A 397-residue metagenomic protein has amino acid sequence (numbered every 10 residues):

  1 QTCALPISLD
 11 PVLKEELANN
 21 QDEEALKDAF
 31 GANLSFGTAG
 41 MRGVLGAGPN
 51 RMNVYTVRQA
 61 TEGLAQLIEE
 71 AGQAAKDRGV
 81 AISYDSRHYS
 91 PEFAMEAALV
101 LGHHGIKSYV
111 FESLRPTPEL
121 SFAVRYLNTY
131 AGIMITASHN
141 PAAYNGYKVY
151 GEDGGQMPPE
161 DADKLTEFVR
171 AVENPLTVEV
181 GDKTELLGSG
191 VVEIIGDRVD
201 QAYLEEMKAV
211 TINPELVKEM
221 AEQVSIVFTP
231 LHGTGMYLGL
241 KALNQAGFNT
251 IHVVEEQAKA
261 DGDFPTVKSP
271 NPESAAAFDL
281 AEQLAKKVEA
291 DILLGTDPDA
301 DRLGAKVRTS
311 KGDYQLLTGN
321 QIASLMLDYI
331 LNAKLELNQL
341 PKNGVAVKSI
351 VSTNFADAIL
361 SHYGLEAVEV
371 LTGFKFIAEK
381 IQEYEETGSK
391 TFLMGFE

Functional and structural regions predicted by a protein language model:
T2-L5: Short, small-residue-biased leader/transition segments that mark boundaries at the very start of proteins
A25-L34, N145-D279, L284: Gly/Ser/Thr-enriched, mixed-charge loops and adjacent short helices that form phosphate/oxyanion-binding elements
F30-N50, A137-N140, I226, P230-A242 (+2 more regions): Conserved phosphate/anionic-ligand binding catalytic regions in large, soluble enzymes, centered on
T61-V80, N213-E222, K287: Glycine-rich phosphate/diphosphate-binding loops that line cofactor/substrate pockets in enzymes
A81-Y144, N249-G304, Q382: N-terminal small/polar loop signature for handling phosphorylated ligands or for N-terminal nucleophile
F93-L101, Y144-G151, D301-N320, A356: Short Gly/Thr/Asp-enriched flexible loops that form oxyanion-binding sites at enzyme active sites
E112, E173-I195, T309-F396: Proline/glycine-rich low-complexity loops and linkers
